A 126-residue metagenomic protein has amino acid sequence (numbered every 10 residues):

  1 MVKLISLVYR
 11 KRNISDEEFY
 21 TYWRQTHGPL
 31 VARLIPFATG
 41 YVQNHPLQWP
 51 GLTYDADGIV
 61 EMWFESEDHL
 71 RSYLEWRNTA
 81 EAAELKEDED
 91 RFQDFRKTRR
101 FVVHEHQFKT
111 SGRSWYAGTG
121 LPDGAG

Functional and structural regions predicted by a protein language model:
M1-G126: Macromolecular interaction modules
